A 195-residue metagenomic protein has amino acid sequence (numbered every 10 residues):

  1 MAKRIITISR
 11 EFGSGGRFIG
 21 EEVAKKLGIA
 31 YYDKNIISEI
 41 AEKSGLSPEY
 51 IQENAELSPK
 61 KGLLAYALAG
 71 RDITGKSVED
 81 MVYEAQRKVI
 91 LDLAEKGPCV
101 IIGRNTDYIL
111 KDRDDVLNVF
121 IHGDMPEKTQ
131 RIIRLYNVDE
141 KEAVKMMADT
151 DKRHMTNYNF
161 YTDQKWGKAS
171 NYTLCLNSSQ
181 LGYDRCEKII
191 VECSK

Functional and structural regions predicted by a protein language model:
A2-E11, G97: Pre-Walker A (Motif I) flank of P-loop NTPase domains
I8-E21: Glycine-rich phosphate-binding P-loop
A30-A41: Short beta-strand-centered segment that lines the nucleotide-binding/catalytic pocket of NTP-utilizing
A41-P98: ATP-dependent small-molecule kinase phosphotransfer cores that center on conserved nucleotide phosphate-binding segments
P59-Y66, D139-D184: Small-molecule kinase domains that catalyze NTP-dependent phosphoryl transfer to phosphate-bearing small molecules
R87, Y183-V191: Short, amphipathic alpha-helical "lid/cap" segments that border enzyme active or binding sites
L93, T106-D112: RNA pseudouridine synthases
D112-R134, E140-A148: Conserved phosphate-donor/acceptor-positioning beta-strand/loop module used by diverse small-molecule
